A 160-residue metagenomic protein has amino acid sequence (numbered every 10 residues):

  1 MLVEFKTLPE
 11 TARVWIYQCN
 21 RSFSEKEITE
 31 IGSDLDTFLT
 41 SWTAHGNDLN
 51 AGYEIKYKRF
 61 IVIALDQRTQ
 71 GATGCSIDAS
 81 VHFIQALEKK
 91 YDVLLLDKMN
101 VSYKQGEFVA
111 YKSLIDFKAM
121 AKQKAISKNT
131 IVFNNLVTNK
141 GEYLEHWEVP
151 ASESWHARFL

Functional and structural regions predicted by a protein language model:
V3, E10-K56: Long, hydrophobic N-terminal alpha-helical segment
P9-E10, I55-K56, L94-L96, I126: A generic structural signal for short, non-catalytic loop/turn and secondary-structure boundary residues
V14-Q18, F60-A64, S102: Ordered hydrophobic segments in well-structured contexts
S22, T69-G71, K104: Short histidine/acidic/glycine/proline-rich micro-motifs that form metal- and phosphate-coordinating active-site loops
D48-G71: Short, intrinsically disordered low-complexity segments
N50-A51, K90-N100: Short, flexible active-site-proximal loops enriched in glycine and acidic residues
A64-L95: Helix-adjacent hinge/juxtasegments
L96-L160: Terminal interaction module
